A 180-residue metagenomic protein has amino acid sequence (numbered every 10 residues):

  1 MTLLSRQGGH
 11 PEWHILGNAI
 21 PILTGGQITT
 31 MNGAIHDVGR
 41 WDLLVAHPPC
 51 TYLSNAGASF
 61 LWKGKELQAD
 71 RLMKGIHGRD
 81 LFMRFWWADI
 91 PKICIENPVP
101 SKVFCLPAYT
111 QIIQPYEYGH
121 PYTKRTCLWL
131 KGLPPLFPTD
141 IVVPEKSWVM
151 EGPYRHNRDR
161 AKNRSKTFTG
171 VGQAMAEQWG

Functional and structural regions predicted by a protein language model:
M1-G180: Conserved active-site and SAM-binding loop architecture of S-adenosyl-L-methionine-dependent nucleic-acid
